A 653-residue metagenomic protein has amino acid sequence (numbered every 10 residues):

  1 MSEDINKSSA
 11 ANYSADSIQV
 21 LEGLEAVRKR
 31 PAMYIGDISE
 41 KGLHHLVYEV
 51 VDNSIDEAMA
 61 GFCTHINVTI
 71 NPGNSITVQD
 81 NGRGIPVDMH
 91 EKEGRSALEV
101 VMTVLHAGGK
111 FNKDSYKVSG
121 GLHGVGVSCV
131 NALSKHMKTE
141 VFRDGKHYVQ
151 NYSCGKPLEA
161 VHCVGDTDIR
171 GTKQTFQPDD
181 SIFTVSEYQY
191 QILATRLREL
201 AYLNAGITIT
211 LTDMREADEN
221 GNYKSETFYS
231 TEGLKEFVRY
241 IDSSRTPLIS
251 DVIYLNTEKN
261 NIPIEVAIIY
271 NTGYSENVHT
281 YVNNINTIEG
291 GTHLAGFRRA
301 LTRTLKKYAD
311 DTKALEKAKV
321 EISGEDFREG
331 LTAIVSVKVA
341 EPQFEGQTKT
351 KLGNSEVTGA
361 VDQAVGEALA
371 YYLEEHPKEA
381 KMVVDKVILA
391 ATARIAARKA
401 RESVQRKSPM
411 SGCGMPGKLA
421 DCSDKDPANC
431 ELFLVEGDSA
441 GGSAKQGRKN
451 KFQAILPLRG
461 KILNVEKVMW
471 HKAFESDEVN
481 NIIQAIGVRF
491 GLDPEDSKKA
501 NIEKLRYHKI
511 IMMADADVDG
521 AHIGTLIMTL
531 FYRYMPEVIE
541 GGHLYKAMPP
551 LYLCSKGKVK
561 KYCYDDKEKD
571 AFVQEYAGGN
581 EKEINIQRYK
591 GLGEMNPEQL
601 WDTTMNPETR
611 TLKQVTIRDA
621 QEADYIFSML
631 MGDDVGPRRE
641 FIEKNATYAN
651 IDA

Functional and structural regions predicted by a protein language model:
M1-S17, L24, L46-Y48, D56-A58 (+13 more regions): GHKL-family ATPase ATP-binding module
K29-Y48: Conserved short strand/loop->alpha-helix "switch" segment adjacent to the catalytic nucleotide/phosphoryl-transfer site
G84-M89: A short glycine-centered beta->alpha linker in the GHKL/HATPase_c
H90-E91, L98: Short adenine-binding "F-helix/F-box" segment of the Bergerat
E91, E345-T358, Y562-E568, F572-V573: Helical (often loop-to-helix) elements that flank the catalytic cores of nucleotide-handling enzymes
T392-S411, D426-E431, G442, Q446-R448 (+2 more regions): C-terminal interaction appendages of subunits in large macromolecular complexes
